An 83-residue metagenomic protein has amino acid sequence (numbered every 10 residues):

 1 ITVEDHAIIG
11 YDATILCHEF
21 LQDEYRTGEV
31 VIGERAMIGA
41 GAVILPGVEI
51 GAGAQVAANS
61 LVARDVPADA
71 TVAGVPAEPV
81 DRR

Functional and structural regions predicted by a protein language model:
I1-I50, V75-P76, V80-R83: Flexible, glycine/small-residue-enriched loop-and-beta-strand segment within the central core of proteins
D12, N59-S60: Active-site-flanking alpha-helical
G53: Catalytic-loop signature of eukaryotic-like protein kinases
V56: Binuclear metal-ion centers of metallo-dependent hydrolases, dominated by the metallo-beta-lactamase
P67-A68, A73-P76: Acidic, glycine-centered active-site loop in nucleotide-sugar glycosyltransferases
